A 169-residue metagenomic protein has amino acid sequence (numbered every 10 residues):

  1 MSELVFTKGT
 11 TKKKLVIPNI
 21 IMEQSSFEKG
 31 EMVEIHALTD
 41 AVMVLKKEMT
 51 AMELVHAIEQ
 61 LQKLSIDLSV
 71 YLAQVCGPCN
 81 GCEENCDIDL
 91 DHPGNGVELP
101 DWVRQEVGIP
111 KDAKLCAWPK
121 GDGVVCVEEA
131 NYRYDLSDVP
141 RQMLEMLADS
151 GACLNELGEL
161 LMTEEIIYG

Functional and structural regions predicted by a protein language model:
M1-G9, F27-D91, K111-G158, M162-G169: Long, compositionally biased stretches
K12-S25, D91-G108: Short beta-strand-centered segments at strand-helix junctions
